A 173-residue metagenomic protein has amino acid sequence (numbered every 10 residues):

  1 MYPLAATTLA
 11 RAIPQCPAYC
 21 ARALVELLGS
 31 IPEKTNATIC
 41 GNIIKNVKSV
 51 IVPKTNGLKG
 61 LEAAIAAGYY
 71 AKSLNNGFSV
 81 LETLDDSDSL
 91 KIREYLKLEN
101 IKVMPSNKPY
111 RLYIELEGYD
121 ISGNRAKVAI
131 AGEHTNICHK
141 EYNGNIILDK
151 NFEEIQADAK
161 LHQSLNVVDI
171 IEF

Functional and structural regions predicted by a protein language model:
M1-T7, I43: Short, hydrophobic/aliphatic alpha-helical segments
Y2-P3, G68-G77: Conserved catalytic cysteine-centered active-site region of acyl-thioester-dependent Claisen-condensing enzymes
A10, P14-S30: Alpha-helical support elements that line or immediately flank enzyme active sites and cofactor-binding pockets
A10-Q15, K54-L58, E82: Active-site nucleophile and cofactor-binding loops and adjacent substrate-binding regions of central metabolic enzymes
L27-N36, N75-F78: Phosphate-handling active-site elements
K34-K72, Y95: A structural-propensity feature for long, helix-poor, extended segments
G77-L96, S106: Acidic low-complexity segments
L96-F173: Signature of multi-pass transmembrane helix bundles
